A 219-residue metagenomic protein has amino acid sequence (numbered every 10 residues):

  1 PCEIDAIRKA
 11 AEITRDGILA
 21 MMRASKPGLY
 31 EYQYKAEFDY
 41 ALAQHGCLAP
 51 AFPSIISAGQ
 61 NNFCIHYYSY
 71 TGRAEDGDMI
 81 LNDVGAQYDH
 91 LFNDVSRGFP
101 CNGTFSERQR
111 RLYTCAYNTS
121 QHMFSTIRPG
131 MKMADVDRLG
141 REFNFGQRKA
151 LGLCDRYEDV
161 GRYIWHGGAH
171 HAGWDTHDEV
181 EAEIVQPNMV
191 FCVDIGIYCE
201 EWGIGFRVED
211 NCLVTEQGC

Functional and structural regions predicted by a protein language model:
P1-C219: Active-site neighborhoods and metal-handling regions in enzymes and metal-associated proteins
